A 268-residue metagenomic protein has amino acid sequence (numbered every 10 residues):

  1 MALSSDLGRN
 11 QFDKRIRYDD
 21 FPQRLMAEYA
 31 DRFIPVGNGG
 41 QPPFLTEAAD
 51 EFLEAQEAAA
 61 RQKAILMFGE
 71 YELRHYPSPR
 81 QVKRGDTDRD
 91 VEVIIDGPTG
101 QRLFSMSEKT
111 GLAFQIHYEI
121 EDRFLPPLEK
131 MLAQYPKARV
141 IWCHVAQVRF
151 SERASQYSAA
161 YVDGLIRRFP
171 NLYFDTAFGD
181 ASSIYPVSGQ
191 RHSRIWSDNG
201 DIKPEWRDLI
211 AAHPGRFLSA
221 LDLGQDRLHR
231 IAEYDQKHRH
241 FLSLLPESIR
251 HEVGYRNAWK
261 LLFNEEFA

Functional and structural regions predicted by a protein language model:
M1-L25: An N-terminally biased module of ancient metal coordination in phosphate/nucleic-acid-related enzymes
M1-S5, P204-L218, L223-A268: Mid-to-C-terminal alpha-helical segments outside catalytic/metal-binding sites
S5-G8, N38-P42, Y71-R74, E119-E121 (+3 more regions): Active-site beta-loop-alpha junctions enriched in small/polar residues
I16-F114: Active-site gating/metal-coordination segments in enzymes
L25-A30, E57-A60, L132-A133, I166-R167 (+2 more regions): N-terminal cationic-hydrophobic initiation segments that often serve targeting/anchoring roles
A27, P126-A138, E233-S243: Short, electropositive alpha-helical surface patch
P35, F68, S107, H144 (+4 more regions): Divalent metal-coordination and catalytic microenvironments
E92-S219: Catalytic pocket-lining loop regions of alpha/beta-barrel enzymes, especially the amidohydrolase/enolase/GH5 lineages
